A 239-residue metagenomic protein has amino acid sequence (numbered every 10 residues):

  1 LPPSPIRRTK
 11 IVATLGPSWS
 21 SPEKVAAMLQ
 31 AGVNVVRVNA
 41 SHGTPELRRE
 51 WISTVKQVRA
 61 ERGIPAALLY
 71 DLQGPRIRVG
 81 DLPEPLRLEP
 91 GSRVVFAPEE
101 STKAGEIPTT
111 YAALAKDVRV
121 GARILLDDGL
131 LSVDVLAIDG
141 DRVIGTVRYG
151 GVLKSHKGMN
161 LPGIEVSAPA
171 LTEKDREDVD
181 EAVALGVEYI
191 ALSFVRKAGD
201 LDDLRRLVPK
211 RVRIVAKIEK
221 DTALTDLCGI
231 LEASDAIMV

Functional and structural regions predicted by a protein language model:
L1-V239: Non-catalytic helical/linker scaffolds that mediate oligomerization, partner binding, and domain coupling around large
